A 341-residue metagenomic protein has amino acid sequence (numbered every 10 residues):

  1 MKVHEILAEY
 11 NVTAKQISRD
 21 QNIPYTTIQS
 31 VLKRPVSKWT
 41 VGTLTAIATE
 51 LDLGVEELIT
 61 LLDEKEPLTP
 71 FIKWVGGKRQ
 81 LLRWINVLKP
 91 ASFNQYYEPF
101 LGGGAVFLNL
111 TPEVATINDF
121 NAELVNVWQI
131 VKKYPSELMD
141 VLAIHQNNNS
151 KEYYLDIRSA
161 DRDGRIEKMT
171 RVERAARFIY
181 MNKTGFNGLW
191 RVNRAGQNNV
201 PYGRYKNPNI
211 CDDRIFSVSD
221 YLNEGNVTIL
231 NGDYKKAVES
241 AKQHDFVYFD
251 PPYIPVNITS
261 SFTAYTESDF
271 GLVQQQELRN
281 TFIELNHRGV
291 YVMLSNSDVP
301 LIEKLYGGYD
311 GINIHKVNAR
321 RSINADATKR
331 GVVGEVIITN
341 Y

Functional and structural regions predicted by a protein language model:
M1-Q16, D20: A short, Lys/Arg-rich alpha-helix, primarily the initiator
N22-K38, L61: Recognition helix of helix-turn-helix/homeodomain-like DNA-binding domains that insert into the DNA major groove
G42-E57: DNA major-groove recognition helix of helix-turn-helix/homeodomain DNA-binding modules
E57-E66: Short amphipathic recognition helices of helix-turn-helix/homeodomain-type DNA-binding modules
E66-Q80, A91, K132-Y248, P252-F262 (+2 more regions): SAM-dependent nucleic-acid methyltransferase catalytic core
L88-N147: Conserved S-adenosyl-L-methionine
S268-Y341: Long, positively charged, glycine-interspersed low-complexity recognition regions
